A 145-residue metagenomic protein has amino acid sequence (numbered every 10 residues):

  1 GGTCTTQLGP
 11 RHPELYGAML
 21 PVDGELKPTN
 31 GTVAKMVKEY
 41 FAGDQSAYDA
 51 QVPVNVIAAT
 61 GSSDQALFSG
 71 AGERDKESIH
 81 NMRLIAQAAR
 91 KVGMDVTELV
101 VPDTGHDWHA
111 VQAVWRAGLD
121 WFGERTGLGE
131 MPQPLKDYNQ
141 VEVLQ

Functional and structural regions predicted by a protein language model:
G1-V37, Y48: Primarily recognizes the serine-hydrolase "nucleophile elbow" in alpha/beta-hydrolase and SGNH/GDSL folds
G2, G9, S46-A50, D75-M82 (+2 more regions): Solvent-exposed, acidic/flexible segments
T3, L8-R11, L15, V22 (+3 more regions): Structured segments of extracytoplasmic/periplasmic soluble domains in secreted or envelope-associated proteins
T3-Q7, S69, R83, L144-Q145: Short, charged low-complexity intrinsically disordered segments located at boundaries of structured domains
G17-V22, A66-G70, T97-V100: Structural recognition of the beta-strand scaffold that forms the well-ordered cores of secreted hydrolase catalytic
G24, A71-R74, T104: Cell-envelope and extracellular/periplasmic
T29-V92: The feature captures the conserved acid-bearing segment of alpha/beta-hydrolase catalytic domains
I79-Q145: C-terminal catalytic histidine-bearing segment of alpha/beta-hydrolase fold enzymes
